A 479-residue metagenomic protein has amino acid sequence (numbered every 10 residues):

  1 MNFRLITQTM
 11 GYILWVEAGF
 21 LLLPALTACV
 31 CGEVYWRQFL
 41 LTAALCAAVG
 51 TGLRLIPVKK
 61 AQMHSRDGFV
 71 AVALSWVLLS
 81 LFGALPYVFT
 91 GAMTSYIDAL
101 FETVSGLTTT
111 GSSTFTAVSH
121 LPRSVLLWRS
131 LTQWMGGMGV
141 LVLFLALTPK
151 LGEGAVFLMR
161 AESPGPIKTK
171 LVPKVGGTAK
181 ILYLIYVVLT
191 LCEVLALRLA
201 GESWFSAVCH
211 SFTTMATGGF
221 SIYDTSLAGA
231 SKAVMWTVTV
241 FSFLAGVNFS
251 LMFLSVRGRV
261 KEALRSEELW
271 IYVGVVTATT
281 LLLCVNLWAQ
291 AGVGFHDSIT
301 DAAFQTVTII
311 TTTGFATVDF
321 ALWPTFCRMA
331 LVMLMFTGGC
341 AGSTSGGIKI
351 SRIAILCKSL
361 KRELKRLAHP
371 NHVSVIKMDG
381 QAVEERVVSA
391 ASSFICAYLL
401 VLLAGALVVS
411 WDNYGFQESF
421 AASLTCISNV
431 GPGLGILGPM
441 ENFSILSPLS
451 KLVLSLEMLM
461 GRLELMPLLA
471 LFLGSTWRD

Functional and structural regions predicted by a protein language model:
M1-D479: Membrane-proximal intracellular helices of multi-pass ion channels
